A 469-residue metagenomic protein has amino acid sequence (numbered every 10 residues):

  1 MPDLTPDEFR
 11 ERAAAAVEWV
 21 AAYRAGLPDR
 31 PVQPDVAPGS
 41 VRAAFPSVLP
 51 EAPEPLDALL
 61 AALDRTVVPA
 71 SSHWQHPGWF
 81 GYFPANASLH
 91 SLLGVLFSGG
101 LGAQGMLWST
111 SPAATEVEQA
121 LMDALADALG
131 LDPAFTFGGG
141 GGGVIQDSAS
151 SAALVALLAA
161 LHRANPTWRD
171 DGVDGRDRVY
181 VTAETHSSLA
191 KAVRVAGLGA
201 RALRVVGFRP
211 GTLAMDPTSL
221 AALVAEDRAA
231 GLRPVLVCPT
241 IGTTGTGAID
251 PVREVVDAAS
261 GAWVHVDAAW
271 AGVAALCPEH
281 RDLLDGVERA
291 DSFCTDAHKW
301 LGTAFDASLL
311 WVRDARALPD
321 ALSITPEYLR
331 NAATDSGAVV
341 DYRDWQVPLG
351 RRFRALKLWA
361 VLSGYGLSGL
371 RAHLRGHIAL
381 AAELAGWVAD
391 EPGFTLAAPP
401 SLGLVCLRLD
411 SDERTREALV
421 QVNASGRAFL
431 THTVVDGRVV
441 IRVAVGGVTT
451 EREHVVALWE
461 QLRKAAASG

Functional and structural regions predicted by a protein language model:
M1-G140, Q461-L462: N-terminal entrance/gating region of PLP-dependent enzymes' catalytic architecture
L125-L158, R204-V206: Short loop-beta-helix segment that forms the pyridoxal 5′-phosphate
G138-G140, A398-G403, V434-V440: Short Gly/Ser/Thr- and Asp/Glu-enriched loop/turn motifs at secondary-structure junctions
A152-P319: Conserved PLP-enzyme active-site core in the AAT-like
D285-A389: Active-site C-terminal subdomain of aminotransferase-like
P392-L396, R427-H432: A short linear hydrophobic-aromatic micro-motif
T395-V422: Conserved PLP-binding catalytic core of the aspartate aminotransferase-like
V435-G469: PLP-dependent enzyme catalytic core of the Aspartate aminotransferase-like
